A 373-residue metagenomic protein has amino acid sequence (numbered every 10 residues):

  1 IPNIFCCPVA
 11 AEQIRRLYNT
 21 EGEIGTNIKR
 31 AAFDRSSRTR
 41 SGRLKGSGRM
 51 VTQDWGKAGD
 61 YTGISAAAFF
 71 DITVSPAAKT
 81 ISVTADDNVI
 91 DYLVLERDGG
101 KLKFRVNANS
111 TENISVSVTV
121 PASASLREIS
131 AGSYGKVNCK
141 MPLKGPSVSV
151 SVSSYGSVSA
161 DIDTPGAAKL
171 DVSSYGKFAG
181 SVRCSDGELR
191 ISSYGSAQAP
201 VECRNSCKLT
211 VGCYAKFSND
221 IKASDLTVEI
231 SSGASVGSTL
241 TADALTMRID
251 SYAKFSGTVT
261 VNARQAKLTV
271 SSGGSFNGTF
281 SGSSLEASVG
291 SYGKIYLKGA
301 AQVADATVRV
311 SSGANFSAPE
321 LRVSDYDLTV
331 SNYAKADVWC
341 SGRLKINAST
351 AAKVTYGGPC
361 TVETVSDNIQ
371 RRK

Functional and structural regions predicted by a protein language model:
I4-S153, S157-S173, K177-G212, K216-S231 (+8 more regions): Acidic (Asp/Glu) and glycine-rich low-complexity loops/linkers that are typically intrinsically disordered
V236, F276, F316: Short, small-residue-enriched loops and turns at beta-alpha junctions that line or gate enzyme active sites
G274, G293-A300: Histidine/lysine/aspartate-rich catalytic loop segments that bind and position anionic ligands
A352: Short, polar loop motifs at secondary-structure junctions
